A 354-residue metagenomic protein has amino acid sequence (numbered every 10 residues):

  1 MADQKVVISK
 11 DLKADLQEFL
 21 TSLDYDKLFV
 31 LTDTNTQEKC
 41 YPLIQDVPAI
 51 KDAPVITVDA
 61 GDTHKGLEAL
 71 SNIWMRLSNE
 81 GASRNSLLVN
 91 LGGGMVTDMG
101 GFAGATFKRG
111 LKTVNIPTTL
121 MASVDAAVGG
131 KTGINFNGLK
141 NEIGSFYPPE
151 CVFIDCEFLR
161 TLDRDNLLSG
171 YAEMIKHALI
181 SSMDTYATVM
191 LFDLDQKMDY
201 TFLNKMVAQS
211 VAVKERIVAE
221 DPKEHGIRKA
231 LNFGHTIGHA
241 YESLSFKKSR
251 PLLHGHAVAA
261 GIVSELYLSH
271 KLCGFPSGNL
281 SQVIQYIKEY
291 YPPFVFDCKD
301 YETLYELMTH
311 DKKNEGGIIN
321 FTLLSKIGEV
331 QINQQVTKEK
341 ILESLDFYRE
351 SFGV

Functional and structural regions predicted by a protein language model:
M1-L87: ATP/NTP phosphate-donor binding region
A60-G61, L91-G93, F233-G234: Glycine-rich beta-strand-to-loop/alpha-helix junction loops that act as flexible
N79-A82, P148-C151, E157-R164, A172-D184 (+9 more regions): Generic secondary-structure signature for well-ordered alpha-helical cores
M95-G101, S123, A240: Short glycine/serine/threonine-rich phosphate/pyrophosphate-binding segments that cradle anionic phosphate groups
F102-D195: A glycine/threonine-rich phosphate-anchoring loop and its flanking beta-alpha core in nucleotide/phosphate-binding
M174, S277-V354: C-terminal charged capping/lid subdomain of soluble metabolic enzymes
F192-E302: Active-site segments that bind and position negatively charged phosphate/pyrophosphate groups
